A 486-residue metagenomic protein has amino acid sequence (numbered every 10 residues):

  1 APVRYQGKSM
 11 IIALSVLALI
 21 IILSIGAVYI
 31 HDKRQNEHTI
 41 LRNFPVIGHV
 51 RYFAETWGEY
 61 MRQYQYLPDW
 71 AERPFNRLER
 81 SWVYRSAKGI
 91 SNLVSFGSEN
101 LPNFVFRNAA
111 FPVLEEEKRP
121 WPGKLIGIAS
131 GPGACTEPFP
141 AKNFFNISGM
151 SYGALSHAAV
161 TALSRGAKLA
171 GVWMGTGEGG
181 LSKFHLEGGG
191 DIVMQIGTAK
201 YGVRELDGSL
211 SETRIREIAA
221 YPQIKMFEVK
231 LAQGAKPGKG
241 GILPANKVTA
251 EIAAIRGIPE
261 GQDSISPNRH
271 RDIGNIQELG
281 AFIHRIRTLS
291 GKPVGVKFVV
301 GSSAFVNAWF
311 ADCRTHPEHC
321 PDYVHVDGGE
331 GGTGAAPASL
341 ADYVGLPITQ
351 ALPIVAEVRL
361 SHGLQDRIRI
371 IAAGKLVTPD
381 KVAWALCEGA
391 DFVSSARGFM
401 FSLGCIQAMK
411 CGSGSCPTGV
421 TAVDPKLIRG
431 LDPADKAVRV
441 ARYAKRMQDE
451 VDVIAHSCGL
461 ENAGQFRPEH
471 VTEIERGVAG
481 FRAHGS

Functional and structural regions predicted by a protein language model:
P2, K8-W173, G179-G189, G197-A235 (+2 more regions): Conserved, well-structured core domains of diverse proteins
N143-F145, V172, G189-I192, Q223-F227 (+4 more regions): Short, well-ordered coil/turn segments that N-cap beta-strands
G177-G179, K292-K297, Q365, C458-P468: Flexible, glycine/charged-enriched surface loops at secondary-structure junctions
M194-G202, P244-G274, G334-T349, D432-K436: Glycine-rich tight-turn/loop motif centered on a GG-T
R204-M226, K230, P347, E357 (+5 more regions): Phosphate/diphosphate-binding loops
Y221-Q223, E228-K230, G234-R256, M409-V423 (+1 more regions): Mobile "lid/hinge" segments at catalytic clefts and subdomain interfaces of large enzymes
I265-I428: Glycine-rich phosphate/ribose-binding loops and adjacent secondary-structure elements that form binding surfaces
V377-V382, L386-S486: Gly/Ser/Thr/Ala-enriched C-terminal appendages of enzymes
